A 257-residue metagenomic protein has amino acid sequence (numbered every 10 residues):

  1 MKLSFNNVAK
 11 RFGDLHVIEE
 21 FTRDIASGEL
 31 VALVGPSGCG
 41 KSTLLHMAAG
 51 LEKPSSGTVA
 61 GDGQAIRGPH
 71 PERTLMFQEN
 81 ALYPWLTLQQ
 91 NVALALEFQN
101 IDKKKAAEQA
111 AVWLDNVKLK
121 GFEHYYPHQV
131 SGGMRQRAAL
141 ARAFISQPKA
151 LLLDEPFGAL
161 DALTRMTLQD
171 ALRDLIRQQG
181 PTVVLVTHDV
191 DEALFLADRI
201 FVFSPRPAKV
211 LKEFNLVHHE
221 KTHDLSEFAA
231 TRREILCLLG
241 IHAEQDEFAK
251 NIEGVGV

Functional and structural regions predicted by a protein language model:
V34-P36: The feature captures the beta-strand-to-loop junction immediately N-terminal to the Walker
A49: Helix-to-loop junction immediately C-terminal to a conserved catalytic motif
G57-P69: Conserved ABC transporter NBD signature motif
M76, L140: Hydrophobic anchor residue at the start of the ABC signature
Q89-E97, A107, A111, N215: Short helical segment in ABC ATPase nucleotide-binding domains corresponding to the A-loop/adjacent helical element
Y125-H128, S146: Conserved signature/switch motifs of ABC ATPase nucleotide-binding domains
